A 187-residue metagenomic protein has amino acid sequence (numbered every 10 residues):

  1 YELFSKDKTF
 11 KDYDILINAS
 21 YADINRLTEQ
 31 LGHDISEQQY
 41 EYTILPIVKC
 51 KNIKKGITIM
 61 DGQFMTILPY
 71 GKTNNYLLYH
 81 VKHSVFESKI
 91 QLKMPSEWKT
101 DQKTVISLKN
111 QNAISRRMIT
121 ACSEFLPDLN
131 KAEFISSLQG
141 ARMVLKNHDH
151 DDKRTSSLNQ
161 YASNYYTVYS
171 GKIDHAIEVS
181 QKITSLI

Functional and structural regions predicted by a protein language model:
Y1-E2, M65, N74-Y76, N164-Y166: Hydrophobic residues embedded in beta-strands of well-ordered beta-sheets
Y1-K11: Conserved beta-strand-loop-beta-strand element in the redox core of flavoprotein oxidoreductases
F10-I59, Y70-N74: Central helical "cap/lid" subdomain
D12, F86-L92, I177-S180: A short, polar/proline- and glycine-enriched secondary-structure boundary/capping micro-motif
S20-D23, M60, Q111-A121, K172-H175: Mid-domain beta-loop-alpha active-site segment that forms a flexible, acidic cofactor/metal-binding surface
D61-M65, Y70-H83: Glycine-rich, aromatic-lined ligand/substrate-binding cores of catalytic and carbohydrate-binding domains
I67, S84-R142: Flavin-binding catalytic cores
R117-I187: C-terminal catalytic lobe of FAD-dependent flavoproteins
